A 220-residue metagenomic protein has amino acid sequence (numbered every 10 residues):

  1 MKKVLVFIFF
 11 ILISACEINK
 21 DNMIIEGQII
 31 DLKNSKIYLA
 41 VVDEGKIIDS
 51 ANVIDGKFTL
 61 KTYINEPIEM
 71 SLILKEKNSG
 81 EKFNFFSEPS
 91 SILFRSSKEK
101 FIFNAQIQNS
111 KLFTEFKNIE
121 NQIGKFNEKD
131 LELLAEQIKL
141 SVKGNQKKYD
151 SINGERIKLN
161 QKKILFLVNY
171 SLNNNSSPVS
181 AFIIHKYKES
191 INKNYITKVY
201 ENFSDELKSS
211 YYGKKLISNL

Functional and structural regions predicted by a protein language model:
V4-I13: Sec-dependent N-terminal signal peptides
I13-A15, K193: Secretory-pathway/luminal and periplasmic proteins that interact with or process carbohydrate-rich
C16-I157, I164: A non-transmembrane, solvent-exposed segment enriched in polar/low-complexity residues
R156-N173, N194-K198: Amphipathic alpha-helical coiled-coil segments
L172-L220: Charged, long alpha-helical assembly modules
